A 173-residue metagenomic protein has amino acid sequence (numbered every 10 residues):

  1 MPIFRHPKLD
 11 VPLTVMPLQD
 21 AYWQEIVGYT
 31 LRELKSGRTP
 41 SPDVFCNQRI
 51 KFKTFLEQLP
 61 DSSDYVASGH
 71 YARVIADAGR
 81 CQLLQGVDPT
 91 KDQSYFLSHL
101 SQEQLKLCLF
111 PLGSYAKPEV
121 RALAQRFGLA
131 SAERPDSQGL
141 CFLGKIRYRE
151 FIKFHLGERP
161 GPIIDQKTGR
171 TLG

Functional and structural regions predicted by a protein language model:
M1-G173: Nucleotide-activated chemistry modules centered on ATP-dependent adenylation/adenylyltransferase
